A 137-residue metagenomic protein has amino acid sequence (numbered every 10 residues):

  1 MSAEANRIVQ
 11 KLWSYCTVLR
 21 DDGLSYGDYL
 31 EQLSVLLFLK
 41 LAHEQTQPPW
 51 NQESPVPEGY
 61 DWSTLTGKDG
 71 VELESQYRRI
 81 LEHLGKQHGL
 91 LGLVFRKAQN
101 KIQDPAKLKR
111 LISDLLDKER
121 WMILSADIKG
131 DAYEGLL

Functional and structural regions predicted by a protein language model:
M1-L137: Non-catalytic, mostly N-terminal accessory regions of nucleic-acid modification and defense proteins
